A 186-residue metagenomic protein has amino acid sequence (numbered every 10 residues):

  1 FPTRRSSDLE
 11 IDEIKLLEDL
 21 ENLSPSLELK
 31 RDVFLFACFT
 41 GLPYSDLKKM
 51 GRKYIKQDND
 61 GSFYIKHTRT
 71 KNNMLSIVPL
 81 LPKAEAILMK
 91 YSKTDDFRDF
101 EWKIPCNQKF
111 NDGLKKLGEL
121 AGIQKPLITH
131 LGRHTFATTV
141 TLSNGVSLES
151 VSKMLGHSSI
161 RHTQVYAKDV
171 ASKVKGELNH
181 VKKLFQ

Functional and structural regions predicted by a protein language model:
F1-S6: Short, small-residue-biased leader/transition segments that mark boundaries at the very start of proteins
D8, R69-N73, L155-H180: Catalytic-site neighborhood detector that most strongly recognizes the C-terminal catalytic loop/helix of tyrosine
E13, A37-D60, E149: Short, charged phosphate-coordinating catalytic segments
L29-R31, P105-Q108, Q124-N144: Short basic/aromatic active-site micro-motif
L35, F39, S45-D46, K116 (+3 more regions): C-terminal catalytic core of tyrosine-transesterase DNA break-rejoin enzymes
Y54-G61, Q124-K125, G145-V165, S172: Short, polar N-cap/turn motifs at the start of nucleic acid-interacting alpha helices
T70-K90, D95-K116, I128: C-terminal catalytic core of Y-nucleophile DNA break-rejoin enzymes
S76-P79, A86, K116, K168-Q186: DNA/chromatin major-groove-contacting recognition/catalytic segments
